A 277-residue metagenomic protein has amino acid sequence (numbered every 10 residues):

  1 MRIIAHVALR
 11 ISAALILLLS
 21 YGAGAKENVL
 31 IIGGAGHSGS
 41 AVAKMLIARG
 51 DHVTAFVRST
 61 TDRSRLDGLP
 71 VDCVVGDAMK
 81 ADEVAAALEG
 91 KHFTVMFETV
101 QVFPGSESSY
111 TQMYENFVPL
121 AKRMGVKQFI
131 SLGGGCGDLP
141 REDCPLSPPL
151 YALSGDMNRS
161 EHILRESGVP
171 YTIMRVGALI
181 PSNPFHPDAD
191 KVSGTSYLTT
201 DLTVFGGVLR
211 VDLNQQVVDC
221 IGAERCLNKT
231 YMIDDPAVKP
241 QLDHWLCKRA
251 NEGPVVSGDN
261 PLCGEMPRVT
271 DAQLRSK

Functional and structural regions predicted by a protein language model:
M1-I11: Bacterial N-terminal signal peptides that target proteins for export
S20-G22: N-terminal signal peptide c-region/cleavage motif recognized by signal peptidases
V29-L30, A35, T60-R123, C136-D138: NAD(P)H-binding glycine-rich loop region in Rossmannoid oxidoreductase-like domains and their noncatalytic homologs
V29-R49: N-terminal Rossmann NAD(P)H-binding glycine-rich loop of SDR-like oxidoreductase domains
G34, P181-P184, D188-K277: Active-site-lining helix/loop region of Rossmann-like oxidoreductase modules
V53: Short beta-strand element of Class I
F56, T60, F103-D156, E161-I163 (+1 more regions): Conserved Rossmann-fold NAD(P)-dependent oxidoreductase catalytic core, especially the SDR/UDP-sugar
S147, H162-F185: Conserved beta-loop-beta element that borders a ligand/cofactor-binding pocket
